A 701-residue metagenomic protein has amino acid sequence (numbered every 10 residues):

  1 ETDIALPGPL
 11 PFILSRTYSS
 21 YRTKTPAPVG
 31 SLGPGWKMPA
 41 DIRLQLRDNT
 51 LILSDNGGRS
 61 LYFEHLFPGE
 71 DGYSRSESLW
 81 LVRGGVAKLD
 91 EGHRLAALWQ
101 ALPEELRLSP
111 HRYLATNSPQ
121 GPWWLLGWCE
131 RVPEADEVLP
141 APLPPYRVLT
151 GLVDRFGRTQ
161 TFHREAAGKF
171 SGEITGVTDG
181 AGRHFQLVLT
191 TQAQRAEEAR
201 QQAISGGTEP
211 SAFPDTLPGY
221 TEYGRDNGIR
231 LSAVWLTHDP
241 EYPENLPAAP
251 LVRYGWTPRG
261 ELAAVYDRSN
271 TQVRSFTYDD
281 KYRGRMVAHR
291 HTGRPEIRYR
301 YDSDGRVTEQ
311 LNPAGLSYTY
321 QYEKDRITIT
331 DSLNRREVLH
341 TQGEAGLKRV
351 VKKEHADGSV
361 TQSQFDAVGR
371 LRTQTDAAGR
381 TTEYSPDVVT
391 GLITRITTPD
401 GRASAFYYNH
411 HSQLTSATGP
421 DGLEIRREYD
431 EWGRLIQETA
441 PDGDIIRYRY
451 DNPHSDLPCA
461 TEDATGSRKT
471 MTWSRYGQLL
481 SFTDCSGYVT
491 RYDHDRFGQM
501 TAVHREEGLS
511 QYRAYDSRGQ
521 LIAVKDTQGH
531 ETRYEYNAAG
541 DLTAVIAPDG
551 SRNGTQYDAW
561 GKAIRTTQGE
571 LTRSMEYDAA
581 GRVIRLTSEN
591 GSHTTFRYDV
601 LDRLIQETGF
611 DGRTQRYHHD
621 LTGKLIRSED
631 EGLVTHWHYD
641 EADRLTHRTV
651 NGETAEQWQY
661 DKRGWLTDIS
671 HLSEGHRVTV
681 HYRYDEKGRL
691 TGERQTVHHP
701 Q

Functional and structural regions predicted by a protein language model:
E1-P28, L32, M38, T50 (+3 more regions): Intrinsically disordered, low-complexity segments enriched in small residues
L6, Q45, S118: A short catalytic or substrate-binding loop motif that flags glycine-/basic-rich loops and adjacent residues that bind
I42, L46, T50-L51: N-terminal beta-strand/alpha-helix entry module and adjacent surface of metal-dependent catalytic domains
T50-Q701: Extended charged/polar low-complexity repeat regions
